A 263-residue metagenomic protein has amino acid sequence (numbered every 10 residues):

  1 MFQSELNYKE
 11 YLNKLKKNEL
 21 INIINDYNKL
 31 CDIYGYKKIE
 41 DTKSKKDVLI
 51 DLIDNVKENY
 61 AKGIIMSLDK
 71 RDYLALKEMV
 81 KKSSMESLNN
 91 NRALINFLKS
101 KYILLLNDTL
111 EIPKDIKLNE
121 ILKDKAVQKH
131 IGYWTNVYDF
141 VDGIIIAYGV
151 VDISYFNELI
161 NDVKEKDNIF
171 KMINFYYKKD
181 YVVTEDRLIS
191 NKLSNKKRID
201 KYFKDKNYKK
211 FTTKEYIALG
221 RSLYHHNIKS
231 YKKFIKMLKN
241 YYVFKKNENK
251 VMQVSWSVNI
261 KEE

Functional and structural regions predicted by a protein language model:
M1-L118, L122: Basic helix-extension-helix modules of the SAP/HeH family
S4-K9, K57-K62, A126-V151: Positively charged, polyanion-binding regions of nucleic-acid-associated proteins
C31-K43, K164-F170, F244-K250: Short, surface-exposed acidic
N59-S67, N107-Q128, G132, F170-K209: Charged low-complexity interaction tracts in eukaryotic proteins
D72-L94, L98-S100, Y133-D142, D152-Y155 (+2 more regions): C-terminal accessory/connector segments of nucleic-acid motor ATPases
A93-Y102, N161-R187, V251-E263: Charge-enriched amphipathic alpha-helical scaffolds
V150-E158, K229-K233, E263: P-loop NTPase catalytic cores that bind/hydrolyze ATP
Y181-E262: Long, charge-rich, low-complexity intrinsically disordered regions
